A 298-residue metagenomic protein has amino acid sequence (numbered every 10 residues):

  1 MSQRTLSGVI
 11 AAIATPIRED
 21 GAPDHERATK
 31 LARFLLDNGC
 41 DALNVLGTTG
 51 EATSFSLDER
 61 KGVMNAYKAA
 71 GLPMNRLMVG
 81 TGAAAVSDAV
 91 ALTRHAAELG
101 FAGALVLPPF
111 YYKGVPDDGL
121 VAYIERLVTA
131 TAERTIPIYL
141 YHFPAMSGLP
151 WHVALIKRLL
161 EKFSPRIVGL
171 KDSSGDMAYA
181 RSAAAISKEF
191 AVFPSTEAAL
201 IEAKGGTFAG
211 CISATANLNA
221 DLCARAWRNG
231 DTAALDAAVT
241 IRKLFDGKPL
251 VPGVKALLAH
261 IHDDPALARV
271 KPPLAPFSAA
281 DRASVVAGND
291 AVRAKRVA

Functional and structural regions predicted by a protein language model:
M1-R4, A298: Basic/polar N-terminal segments that are highly enriched at the extreme N-terminus, encompassing both cleavable
Q3-P150, I167: Active-site beta->alpha loop and helix N-cap motifs at the rims of alpha/beta catalytic domains
I10-A14, N38, T207-F208, I212-A298: C-terminal alpha-helical cap/extension of soluble enzyme domains
G21, E59, R181, L274 (+1 more regions): Solvent-exposed, flexible loop/coil residues
R27, E59, G119, G175 (+2 more regions): Soluble or luminal CAZymes and related metallo-dependent hydrolases
A28, R60, M64, A89 (+5 more regions): A general structural signal for well-ordered alpha-helical segments in protein cores
G62, A66-G71, H95-L99, R126 (+6 more regions): Alpha-helical structural signal in soluble globular domains
A130-I136, F143-P249: Catalytic alpha/beta core domains of metabolic enzymes, predominantly
